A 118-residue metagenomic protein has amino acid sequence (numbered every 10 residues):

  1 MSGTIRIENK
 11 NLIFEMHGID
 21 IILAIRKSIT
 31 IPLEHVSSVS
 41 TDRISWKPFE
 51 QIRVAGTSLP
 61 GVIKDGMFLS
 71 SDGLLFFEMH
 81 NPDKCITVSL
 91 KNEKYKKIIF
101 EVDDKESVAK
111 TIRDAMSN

Functional and structural regions predicted by a protein language model:
M1-L33, S37-S38: Conserved beta-hairpin
A24-T30, S37-N118: Acidic, Ser/Thr- and proline-rich intrinsically disordered linker/docking segments of eukaryotic scaffolds
